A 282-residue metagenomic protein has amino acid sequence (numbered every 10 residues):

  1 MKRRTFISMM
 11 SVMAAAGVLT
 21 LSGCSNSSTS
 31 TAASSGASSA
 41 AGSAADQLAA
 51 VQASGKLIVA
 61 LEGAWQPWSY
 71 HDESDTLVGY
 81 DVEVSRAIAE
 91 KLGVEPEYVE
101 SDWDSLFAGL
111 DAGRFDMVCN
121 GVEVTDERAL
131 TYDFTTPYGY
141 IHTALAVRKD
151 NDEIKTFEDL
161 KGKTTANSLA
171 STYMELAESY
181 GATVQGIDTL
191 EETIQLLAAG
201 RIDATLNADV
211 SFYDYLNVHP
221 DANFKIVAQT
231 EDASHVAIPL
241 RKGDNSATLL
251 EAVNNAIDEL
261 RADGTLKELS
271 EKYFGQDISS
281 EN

Functional and structural regions predicted by a protein language model:
R3-I7: N-terminal export leaders
T20-G23: C-terminal motif of bacterial Sec signal peptides marking the signal peptidase cleavage site
S25, A33-A37, V82-K91, S171 (+1 more regions): Extended ligand-binding regions for polar small-molecule ligands
A41-G121: Extracytoplasmic small-molecule ligand-binding "clamshell" domains of the periplasmic binding protein/Venus flytrap
Y98-A108, D152, A170-S171, Q185-A199 (+1 more regions): Short helix-initiation/N-cap motifs at beta->coil->alpha
V122-A129, L176-S179, D203-A233: A ligand-binding cleft/hinge motif common to bilobed small-molecule-binding domains
Y140-V147, Y213-N254, Q276-N282: Periplasmic-binding protein-like
R148-T164: Flexible hinge/capping segments at coil-to-helix
